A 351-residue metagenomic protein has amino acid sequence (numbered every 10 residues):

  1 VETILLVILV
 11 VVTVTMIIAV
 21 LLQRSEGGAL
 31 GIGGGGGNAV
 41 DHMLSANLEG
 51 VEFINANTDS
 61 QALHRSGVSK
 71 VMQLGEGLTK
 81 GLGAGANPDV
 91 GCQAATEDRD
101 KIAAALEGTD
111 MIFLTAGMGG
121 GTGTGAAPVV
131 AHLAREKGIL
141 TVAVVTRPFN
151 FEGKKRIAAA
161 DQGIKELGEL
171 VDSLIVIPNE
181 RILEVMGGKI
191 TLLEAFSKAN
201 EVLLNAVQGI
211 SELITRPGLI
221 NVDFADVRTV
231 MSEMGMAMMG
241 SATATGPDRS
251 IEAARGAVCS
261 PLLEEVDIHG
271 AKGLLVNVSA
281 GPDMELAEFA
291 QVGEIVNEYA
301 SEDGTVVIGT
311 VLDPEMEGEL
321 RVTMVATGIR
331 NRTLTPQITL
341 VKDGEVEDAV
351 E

Functional and structural regions predicted by a protein language model:
V1-V11: Feature marks short, highly hydrophobic, charge-poor N-terminal signal-anchor/signal peptide-like helices that anchor
V7-I8, V20, V207: Hydrophobic alpha-helical segments with strong N-terminal bias
V12-I17: Hydrophobic core segments of alpha-helical transmembrane domains in multi-pass membrane transport and ion-translocation
I18, Q23-G34: Short terminal targeting/anchoring segments
I32-E351: Tubulin/FtsZ superfamily GTPase core signature
